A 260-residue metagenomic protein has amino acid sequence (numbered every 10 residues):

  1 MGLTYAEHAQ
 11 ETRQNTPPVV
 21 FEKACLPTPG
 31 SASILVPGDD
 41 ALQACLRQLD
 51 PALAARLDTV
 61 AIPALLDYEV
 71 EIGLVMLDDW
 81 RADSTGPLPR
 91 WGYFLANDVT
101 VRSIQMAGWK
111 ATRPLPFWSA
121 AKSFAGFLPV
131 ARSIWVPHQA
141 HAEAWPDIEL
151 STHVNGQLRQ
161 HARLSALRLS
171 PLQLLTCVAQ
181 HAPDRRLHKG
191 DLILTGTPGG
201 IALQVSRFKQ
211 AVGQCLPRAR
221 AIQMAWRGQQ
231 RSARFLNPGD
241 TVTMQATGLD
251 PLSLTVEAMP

Functional and structural regions predicted by a protein language model:
M1-H161, R168-Q173, H188: Active-site microenvironments in enzyme catalytic cores
H8, Q105-P260: Catalytic-pocket segment enriched in acidic/His residues
